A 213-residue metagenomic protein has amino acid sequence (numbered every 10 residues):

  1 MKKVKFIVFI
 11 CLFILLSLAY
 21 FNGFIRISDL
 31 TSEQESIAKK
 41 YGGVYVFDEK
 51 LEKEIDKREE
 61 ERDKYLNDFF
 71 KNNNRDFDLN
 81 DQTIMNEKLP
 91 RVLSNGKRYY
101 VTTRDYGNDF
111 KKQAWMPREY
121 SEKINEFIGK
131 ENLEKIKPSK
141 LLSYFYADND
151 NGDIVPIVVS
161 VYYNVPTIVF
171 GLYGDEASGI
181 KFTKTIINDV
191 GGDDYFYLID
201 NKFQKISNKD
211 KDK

Functional and structural regions predicted by a protein language model:
M1-K5: Positively charged n-region of N-terminal signal peptides that target proteins for export
F9-Y99: N-terminal export/targeting and maturation segments
F77-K213: Extracytoplasmic electrostatic interaction patches
